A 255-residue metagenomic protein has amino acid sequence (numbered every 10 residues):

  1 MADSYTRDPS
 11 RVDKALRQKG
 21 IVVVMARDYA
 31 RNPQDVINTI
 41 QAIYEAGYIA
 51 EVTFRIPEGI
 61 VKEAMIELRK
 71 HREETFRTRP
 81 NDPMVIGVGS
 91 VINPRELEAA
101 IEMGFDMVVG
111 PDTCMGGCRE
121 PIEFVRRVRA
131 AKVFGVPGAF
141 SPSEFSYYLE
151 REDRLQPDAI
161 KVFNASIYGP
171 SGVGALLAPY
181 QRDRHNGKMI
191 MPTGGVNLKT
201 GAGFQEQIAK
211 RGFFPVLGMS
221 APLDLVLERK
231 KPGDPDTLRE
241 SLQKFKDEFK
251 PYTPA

Functional and structural regions predicted by a protein language model:
M1-M103, K231-P254: Conserved N-terminal beta1-alpha1 strand-loop-helix module at the mouth
K19-A26, A50-V52, M84-S90, V108-G110 (+4 more regions): Hydrophobic faces of well-ordered beta-strands that scaffold small-molecule active sites in alpha/beta enzyme cores
V36-I40, M65, L97, P121-V125 (+3 more regions): Generic hydrophobic/aromatic pocket-lining and core-packing "Φ" positions
Y48, V52, F105-E120, K161-G172 (+1 more regions): Glycine-rich phosphate-binding active-site loops on the catalytic face of alpha/beta enzymes
E58-S90, P121-S141, S171-N197, S241-A255: Alpha-helix-loop-beta-strand connector modules within alpha/beta enzyme cores
N93-M103, P142-R154, V196-P215: Catalytic cores of alpha/beta
L97-E152: Hydrophobic, well-structured mid-protein blocks that either form specific transmembrane helices
S143-D153, I160, I167-R182: Anionic-ligand binding region
